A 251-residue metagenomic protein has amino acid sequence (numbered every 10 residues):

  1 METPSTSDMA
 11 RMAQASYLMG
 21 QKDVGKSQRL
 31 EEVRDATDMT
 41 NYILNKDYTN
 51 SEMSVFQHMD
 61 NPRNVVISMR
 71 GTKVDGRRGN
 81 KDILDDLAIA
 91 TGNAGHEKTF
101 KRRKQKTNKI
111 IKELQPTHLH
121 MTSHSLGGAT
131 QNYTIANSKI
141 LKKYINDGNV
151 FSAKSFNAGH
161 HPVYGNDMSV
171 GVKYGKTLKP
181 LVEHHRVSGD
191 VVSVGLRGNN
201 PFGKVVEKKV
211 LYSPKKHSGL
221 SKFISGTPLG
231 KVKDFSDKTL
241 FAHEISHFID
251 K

Functional and structural regions predicted by a protein language model:
E2-T3, D8: Boundary/junction segments of secreted and surface-exposed precursor proteins
P4, Q14-T122, I145-S152, H161-V163 (+2 more regions): A conserved cap/lid and substrate-binding interface adjacent to the catalytic center of lipid-processing enzymes
T6, N80-L84, S188, V232-F235: Intrinsically disordered, low-complexity regulatory regions of eukaryotic regulatory proteins
L18, G128, H247: Alpha-helical and His/Cys-centered functional microenvironments
N61-N64, K98, Q105-H120, A136 (+1 more regions): Serine hydrolase/lipase
S123-G127, Q131: Gly/Ala-rich beta-loop-alpha elbow adjacent to hydrolase catalytic centers
